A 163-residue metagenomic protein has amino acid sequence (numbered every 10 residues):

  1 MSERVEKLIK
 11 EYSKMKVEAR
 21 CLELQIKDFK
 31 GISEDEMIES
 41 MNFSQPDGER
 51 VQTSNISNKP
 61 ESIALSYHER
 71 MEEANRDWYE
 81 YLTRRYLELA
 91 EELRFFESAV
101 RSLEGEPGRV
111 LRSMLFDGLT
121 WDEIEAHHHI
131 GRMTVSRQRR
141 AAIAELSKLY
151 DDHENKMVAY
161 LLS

Functional and structural regions predicted by a protein language model:
M1-A99, D151-S163: N-terminal interaction/assembly modules
E23, R109, V135-S136: A generic structural signal for ordered secondary structure
G31, L119-W121, L146: A short hydrophobic/aromatic micro-motif that marks alpha-helical segments and, especially, helix-coil
E92, L103-P107, Q138: N-terminal positioning helix adjacent to the helix-turn-helix/winged-helix DNA-binding module
S102-L119: Short amphipathic alpha helix immediately N-terminal
G118-T134: Helix-turn-helix DNA-binding module
H129-L149: DNA-recognition helix of helix-turn-helix
